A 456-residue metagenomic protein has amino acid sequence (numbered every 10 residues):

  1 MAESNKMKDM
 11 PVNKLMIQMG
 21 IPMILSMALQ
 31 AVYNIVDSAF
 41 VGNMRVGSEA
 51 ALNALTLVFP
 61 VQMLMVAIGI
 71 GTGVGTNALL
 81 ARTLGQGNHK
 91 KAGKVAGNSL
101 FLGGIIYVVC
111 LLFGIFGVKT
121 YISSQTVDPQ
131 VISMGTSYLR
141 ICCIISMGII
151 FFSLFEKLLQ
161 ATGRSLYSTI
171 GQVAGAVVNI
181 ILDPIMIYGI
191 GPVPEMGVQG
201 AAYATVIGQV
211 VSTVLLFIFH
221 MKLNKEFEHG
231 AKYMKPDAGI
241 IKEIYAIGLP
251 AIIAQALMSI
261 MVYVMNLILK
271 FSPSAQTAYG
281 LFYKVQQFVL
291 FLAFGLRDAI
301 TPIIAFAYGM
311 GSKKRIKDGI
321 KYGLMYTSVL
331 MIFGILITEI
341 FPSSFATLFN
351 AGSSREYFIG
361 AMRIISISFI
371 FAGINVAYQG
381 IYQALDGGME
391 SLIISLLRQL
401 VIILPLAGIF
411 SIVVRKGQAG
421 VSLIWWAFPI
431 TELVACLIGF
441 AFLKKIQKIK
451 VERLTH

Functional and structural regions predicted by a protein language model:
M1-G20, L80-M147, V193-L249, I304-S368 (+1 more regions): Short alpha-helical transmembrane segments in multi-pass integral membrane proteins
M7-A39, N43-G47, P60-G75, L79 (+6 more regions): N-terminal transmembrane alpha-helices
Q18-D37, I141, G175, G208-S212 (+4 more regions): Transmembrane helical elements of multi-pass membrane transporters/channels
M23, M27, A39, A78 (+16 more regions): Transmembrane alpha-helix boundary and packing residues in multipass membrane permease domains and related
A28, V32-N53, I122-P129, I185-M196 (+5 more regions): Helix-terminus/linker motif at the lipid-water interface of multi-pass membrane proteins
E49-P60, L139, A202, P273-F288 (+2 more regions): Small-residue hotspots at the loop-to-helix junctions and early N-terminal turns of transmembrane alpha-helices
L52-L112, I149-S168, A278-L336, I340-P342 (+2 more regions): Small-residue-rich hydrophobic transmembrane alpha-helices
G73, C142-Q160, S168-A176, A201-L216 (+4 more regions): Short runs within selected transmembrane alpha-helices of multi-pass transporters and secretion channels
